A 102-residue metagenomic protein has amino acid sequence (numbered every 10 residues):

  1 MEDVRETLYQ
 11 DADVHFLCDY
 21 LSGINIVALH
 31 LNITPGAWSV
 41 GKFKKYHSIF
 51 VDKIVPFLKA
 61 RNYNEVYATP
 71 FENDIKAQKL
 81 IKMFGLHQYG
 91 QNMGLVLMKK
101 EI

Functional and structural regions predicted by a protein language model:
D3-L17: Conserved beta-hairpin
V14-I26: A conserved beta-strand-loop-helix scaffold within acyl/acetyltransferase catalytic domains
H15, K76-Y89: Low-complexity, intrinsically disordered Gly/Pro/Thr-rich segments
I24-V40, V96: Conserved acetyl-CoA binding element of GNAT-fold acetyltransferases
V40-F57, K79, M83: Conserved acetyl-CoA-binding loop-helix of GNAT-fold acetyltransferases
V66-Q78: Conserved beta-strand-loop-alpha-helix junction that forms the acyl-donor binding cleft
H87-K99: Conserved catalytic-core motifs of GNAT/GCN5-like acyltransferases
